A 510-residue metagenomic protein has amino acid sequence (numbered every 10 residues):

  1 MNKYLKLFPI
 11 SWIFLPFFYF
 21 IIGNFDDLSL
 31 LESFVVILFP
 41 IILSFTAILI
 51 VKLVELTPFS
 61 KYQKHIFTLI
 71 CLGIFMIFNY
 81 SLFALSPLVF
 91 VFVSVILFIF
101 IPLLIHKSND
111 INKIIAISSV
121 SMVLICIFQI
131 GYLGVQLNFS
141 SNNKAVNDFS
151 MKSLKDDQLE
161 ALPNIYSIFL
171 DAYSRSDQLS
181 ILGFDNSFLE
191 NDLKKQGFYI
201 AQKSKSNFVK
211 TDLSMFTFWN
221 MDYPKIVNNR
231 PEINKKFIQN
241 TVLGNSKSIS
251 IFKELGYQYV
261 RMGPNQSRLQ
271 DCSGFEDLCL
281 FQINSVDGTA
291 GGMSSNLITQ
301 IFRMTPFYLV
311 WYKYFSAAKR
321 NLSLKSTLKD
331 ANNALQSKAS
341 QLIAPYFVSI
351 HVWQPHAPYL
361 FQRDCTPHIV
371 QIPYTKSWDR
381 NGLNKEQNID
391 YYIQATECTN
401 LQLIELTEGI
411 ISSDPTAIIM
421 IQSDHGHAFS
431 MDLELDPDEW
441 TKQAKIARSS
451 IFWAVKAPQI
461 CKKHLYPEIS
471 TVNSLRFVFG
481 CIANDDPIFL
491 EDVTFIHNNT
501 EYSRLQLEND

Functional and structural regions predicted by a protein language model:
Y4-D510: Catalytic domains that recognize anionic headgroups
